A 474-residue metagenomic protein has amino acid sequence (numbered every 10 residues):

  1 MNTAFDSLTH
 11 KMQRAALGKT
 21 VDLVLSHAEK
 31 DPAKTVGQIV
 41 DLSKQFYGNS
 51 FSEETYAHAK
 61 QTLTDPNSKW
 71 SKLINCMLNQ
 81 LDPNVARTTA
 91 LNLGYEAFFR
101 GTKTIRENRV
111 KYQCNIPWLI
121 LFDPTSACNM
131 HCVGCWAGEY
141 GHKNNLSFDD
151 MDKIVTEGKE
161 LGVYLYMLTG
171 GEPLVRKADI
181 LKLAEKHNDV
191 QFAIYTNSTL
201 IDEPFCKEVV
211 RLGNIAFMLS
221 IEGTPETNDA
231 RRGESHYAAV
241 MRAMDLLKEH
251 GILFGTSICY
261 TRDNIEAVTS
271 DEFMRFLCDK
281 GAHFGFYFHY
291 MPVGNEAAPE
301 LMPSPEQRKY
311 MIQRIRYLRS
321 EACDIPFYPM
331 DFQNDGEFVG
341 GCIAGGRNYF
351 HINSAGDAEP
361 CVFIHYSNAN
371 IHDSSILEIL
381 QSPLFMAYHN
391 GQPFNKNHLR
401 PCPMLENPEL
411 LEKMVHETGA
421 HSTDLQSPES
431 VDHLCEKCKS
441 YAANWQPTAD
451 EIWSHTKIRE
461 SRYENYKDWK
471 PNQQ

Functional and structural regions predicted by a protein language model:
M1-Q61, D229-G345, N353-A355, E359 (+2 more regions): Radical SAM enzyme [4Fe-4S]-AdoMet core and its adjacent flexible, acidic and glycine-rich loops/tails across
T3-M12, A16, T20, H27 (+4 more regions): Flexible mid-to-C-terminal extensions adjoining Fe-S/redox cofactors in radical SAM and related proteins
G37-P204, D468, Q474: Conserved alpha-helical substructure of the radical SAM core
E96-P117, P329-F332, G336, N370-M386: Short, charged low-complexity linear segments at domain edges
I120, G346-N348: Short loop/turn microsegments at loop-to-beta-strand junctions
C128, C132-C135, C342, G356 (+2 more regions): Short cysteine clusters
G134, G138-G141, N348, S367 (+1 more regions): Secreted/processed peptides and extracellular or luminal domains of membrane proteins
F148-L168, L174-H289: Radical SAM/AdoMet-radical enzyme domain recognition
